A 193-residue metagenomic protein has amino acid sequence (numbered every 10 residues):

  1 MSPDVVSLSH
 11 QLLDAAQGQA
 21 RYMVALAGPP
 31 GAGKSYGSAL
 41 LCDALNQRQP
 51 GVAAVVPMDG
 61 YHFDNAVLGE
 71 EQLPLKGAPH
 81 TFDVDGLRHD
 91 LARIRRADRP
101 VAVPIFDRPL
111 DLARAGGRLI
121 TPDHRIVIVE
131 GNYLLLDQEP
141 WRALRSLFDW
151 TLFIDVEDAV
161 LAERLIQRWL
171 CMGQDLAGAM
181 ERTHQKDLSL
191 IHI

Functional and structural regions predicted by a protein language model:
M1-M23: Extreme N-terminal, non-catalytic leader segments that precede Walker-type/kinase nucleotide-binding cores
G31: Walker A (P-loop) phosphate-binding loop of P-loop NTPases
K34: Conserved lysine of the Walker
G37: Hydrophobic positions on the alpha1 helix immediately C-terminal to the Walker A/P-loop
P50-N65: Short beta-strand-centered segment that lines the nucleotide-binding/catalytic pocket of NTP-utilizing
A66-D107: Conserved nucleotide-sensing/catalytic segment adjacent to the nucleotide-binding pocket in NTP-handling enzymes
L112-R168: ATP-dependent NMP and nucleoside kinases share a basic, alpha-helical "lid"
H192-I193: Conserved small/polar residues in nucleotide/adenosyl-binding loops
